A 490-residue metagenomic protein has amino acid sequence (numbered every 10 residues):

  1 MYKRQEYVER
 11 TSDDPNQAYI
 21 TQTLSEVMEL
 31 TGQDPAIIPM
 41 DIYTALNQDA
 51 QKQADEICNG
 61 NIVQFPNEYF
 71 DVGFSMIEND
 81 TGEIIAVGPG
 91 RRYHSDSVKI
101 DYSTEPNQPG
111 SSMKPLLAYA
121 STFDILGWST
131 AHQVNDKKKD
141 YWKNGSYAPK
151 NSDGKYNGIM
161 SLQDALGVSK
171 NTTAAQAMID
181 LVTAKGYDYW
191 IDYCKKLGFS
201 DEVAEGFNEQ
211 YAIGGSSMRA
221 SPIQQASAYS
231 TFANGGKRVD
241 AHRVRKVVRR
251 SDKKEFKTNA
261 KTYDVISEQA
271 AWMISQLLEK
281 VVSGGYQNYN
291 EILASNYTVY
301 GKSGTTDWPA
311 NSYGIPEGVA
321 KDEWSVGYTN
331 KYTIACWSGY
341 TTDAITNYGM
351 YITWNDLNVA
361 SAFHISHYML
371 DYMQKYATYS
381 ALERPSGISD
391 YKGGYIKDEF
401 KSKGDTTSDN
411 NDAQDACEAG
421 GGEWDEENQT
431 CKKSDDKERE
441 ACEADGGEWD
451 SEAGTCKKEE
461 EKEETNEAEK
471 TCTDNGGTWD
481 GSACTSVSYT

Functional and structural regions predicted by a protein language model:
M1-Q5, A165, Y489-T490: Conserved small/polar residues in nucleotide/adenosyl-binding loops
K3-S12, Q33-N107, S112-P115, H132 (+1 more regions): Periplasmic/cell-envelope proteins involved in peptidoglycan metabolism and beta-lactam response
T44-Q64, A86-V87, H94-E105, R219-D409: A penicillin-recognizing enzyme superfamily signal
A54, G82, N107-V134, A165 (+4 more regions): Active-site SXXK
W128-W190, N208, R250-K280: Conserved catalytic neighborhood of penicillin-recognizing serine enzymes
S146-K150, V182-S227: Mid-domain, small-residue-enriched loop/turn segments at the edges of structured enzyme/sensor domains
A413-E418, D435-E443, N466-C472: Disulfide-braced loops of extracellular cysteine-rich modules
G422-E426, G447-S451, G477-G481: Extracellular, cysteine-rich, disulfide-stabilized repeat modules with beta-strand cores
